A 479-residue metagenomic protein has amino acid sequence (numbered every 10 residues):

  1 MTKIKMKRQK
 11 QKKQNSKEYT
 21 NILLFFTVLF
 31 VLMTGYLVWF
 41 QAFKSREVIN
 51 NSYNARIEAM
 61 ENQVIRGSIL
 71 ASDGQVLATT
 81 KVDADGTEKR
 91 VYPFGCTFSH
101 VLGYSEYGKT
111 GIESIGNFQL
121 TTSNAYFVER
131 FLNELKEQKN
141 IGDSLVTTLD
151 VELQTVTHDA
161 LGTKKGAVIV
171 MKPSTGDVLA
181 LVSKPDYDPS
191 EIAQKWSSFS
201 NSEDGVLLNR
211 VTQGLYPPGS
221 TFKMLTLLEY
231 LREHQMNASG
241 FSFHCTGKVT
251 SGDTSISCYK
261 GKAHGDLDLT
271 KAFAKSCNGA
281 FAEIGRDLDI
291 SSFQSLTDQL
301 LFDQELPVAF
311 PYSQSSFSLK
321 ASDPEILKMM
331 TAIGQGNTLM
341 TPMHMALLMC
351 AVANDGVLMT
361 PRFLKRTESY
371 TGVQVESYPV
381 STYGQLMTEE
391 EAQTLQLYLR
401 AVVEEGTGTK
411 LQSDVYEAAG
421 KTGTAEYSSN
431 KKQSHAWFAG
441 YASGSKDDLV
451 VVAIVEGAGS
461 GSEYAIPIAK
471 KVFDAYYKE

Functional and structural regions predicted by a protein language model:
M1-W196, V206, L215, S220 (+4 more regions): Periplasmic/cell-envelope proteins involved in peptidoglycan metabolism and beta-lactam response
T2-K3, K7-R8, D73, S174-S220 (+1 more regions): Beta-lactam-recognizing serine transpeptidase/beta-lactamase-like catalytic domain environment
